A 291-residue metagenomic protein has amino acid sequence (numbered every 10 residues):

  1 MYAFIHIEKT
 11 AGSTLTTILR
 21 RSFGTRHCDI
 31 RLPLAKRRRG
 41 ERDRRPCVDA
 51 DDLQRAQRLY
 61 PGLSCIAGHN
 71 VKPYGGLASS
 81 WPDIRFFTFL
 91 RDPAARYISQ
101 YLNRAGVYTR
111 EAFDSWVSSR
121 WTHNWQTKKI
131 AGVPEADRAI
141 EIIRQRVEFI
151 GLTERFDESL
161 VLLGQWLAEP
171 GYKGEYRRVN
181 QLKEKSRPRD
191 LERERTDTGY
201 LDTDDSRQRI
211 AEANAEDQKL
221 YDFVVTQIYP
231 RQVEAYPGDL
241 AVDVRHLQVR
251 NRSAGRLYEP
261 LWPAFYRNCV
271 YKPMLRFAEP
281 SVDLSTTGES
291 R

Functional and structural regions predicted by a protein language model:
Y2-C47: N-terminal pre-catalytic "stem/leader" segment of glycosyltransferase-like enzymes
Y2-I7, R85, V147-R155, D205-E212: Conserved aromatic-histidine-acidic binding/catalytic patches
A11, D92, D217: Short, conserved catalytic/metal-binding motifs centered on acidic residues
T16-R20, A94, I98, L160-G164 (+1 more regions): Non-transmembrane alpha-helical segments in soluble domains of secreted/periplasmic/extracellular proteins
G24, A105-G106, T226: Residue-level marker of structural boundaries
D29, K36-L201, G238-D239, L275-R276 (+1 more regions): PAPS-dependent sulfotransferase catalytic domain
K183-R291: PAPS-dependent sulfotransferases, especially Golgi type II membrane carbohydrate sulfotransferases
